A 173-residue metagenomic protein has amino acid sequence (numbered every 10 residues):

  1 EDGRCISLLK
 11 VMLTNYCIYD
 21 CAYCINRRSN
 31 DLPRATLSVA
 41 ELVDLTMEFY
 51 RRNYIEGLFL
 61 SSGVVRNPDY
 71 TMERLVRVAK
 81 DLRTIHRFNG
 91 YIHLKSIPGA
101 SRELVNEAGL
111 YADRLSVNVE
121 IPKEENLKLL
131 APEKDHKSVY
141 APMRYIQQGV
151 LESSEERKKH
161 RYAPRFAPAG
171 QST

Functional and structural regions predicted by a protein language model:
E1-Y19, Y23-T173: Conserved Radical SAM active-site core
